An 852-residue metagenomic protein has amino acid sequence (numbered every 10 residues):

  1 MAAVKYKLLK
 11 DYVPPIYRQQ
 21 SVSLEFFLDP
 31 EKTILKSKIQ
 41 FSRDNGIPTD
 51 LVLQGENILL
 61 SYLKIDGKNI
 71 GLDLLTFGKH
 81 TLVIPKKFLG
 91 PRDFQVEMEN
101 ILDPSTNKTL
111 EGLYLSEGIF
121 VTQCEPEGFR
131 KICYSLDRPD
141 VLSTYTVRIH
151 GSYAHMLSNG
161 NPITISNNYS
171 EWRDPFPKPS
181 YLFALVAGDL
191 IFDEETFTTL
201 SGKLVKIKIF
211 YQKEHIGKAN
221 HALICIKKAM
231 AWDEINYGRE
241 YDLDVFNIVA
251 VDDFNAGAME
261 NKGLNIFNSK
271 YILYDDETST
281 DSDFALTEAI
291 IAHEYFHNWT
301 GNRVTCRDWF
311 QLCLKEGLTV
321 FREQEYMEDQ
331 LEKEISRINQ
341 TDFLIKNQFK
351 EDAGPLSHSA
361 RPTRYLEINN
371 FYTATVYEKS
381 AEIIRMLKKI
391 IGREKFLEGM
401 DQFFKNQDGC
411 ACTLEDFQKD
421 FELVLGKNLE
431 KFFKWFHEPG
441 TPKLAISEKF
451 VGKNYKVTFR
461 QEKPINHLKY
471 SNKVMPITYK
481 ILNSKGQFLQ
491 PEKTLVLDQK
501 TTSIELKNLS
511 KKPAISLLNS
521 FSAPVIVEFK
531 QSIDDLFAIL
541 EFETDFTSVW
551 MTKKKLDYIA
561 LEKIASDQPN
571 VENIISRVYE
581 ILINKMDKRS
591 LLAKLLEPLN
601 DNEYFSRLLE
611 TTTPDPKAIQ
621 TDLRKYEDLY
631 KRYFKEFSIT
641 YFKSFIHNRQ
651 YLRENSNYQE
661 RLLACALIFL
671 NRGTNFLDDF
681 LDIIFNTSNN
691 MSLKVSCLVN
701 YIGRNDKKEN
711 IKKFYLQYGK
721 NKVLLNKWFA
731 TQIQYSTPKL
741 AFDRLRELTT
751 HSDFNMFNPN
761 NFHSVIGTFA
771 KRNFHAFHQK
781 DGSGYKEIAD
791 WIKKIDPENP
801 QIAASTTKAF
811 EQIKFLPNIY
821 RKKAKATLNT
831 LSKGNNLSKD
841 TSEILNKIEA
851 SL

Functional and structural regions predicted by a protein language model:
M1-I34, L110-V121, R130, L429-F433: N-terminal, polar/Ser/Thr-rich
Y17, E99-T196, H221, F432 (+1 more regions): Extended, low-hydrophobicity, Ser/Thr/Pro/Gly-biased non-transmembrane segments
Q40-L59, Y134-D137, S143-S152, E415 (+1 more regions): Surface-exposed beta-strand/loop patches in extracellular or lumenal glycoproteins
D44-G46, D50-S116, D498-K512: A surface-exposed beta-strand-loop module
L59-D66, N428-K431, P439-L517, I639: Beta-strand-rich binding/interaction modules
I101-T109, P464, F521-I526: Short acidic/polar inter-strand loop motif in beta-rich domains
W172, I209-T458, A666: Hydrophobic alpha-helical and helix-loop surface patches within well-folded domains that function as non-catalytic
I345-K346, A374, K469-S471, L482 (+1 more regions): Long, ordered, helix-rich scaffold segments
